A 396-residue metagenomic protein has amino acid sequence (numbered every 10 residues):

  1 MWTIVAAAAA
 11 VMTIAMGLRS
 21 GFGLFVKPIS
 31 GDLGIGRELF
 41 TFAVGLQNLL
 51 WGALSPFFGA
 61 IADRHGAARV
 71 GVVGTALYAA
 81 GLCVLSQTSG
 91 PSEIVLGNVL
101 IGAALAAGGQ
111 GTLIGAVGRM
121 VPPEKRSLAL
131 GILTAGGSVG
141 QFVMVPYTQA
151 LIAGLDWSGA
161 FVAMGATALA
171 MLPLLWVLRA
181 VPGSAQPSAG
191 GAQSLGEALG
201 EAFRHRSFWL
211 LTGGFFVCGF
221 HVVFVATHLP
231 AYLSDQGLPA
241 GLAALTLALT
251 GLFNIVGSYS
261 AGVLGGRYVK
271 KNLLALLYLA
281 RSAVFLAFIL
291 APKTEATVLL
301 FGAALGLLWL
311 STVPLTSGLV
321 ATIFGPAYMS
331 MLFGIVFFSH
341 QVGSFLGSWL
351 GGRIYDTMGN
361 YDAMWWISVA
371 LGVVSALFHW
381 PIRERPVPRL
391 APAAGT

Functional and structural regions predicted by a protein language model:
S20, N48-P56, Q141-F142, G251-Y259 (+1 more regions): Residue-level signature of mid-helix packing/kink "hotspots" within the transmembrane helices of 12-pass Major
F22-V26, R206-A261: Extracytoplasmic gate region of multi-pass secondary transporters
I29, A107-V121, S311-F324: Intracellular juxtamembrane helix-capping segments at the cytosolic ends of symmetry-related transmembrane helices
L54-G66, S258-K270, D356: Helix-to-loop junctions at the C-terminal end of transmembrane segments in multipass secondary transporters
A76-S89, A280-K293: C-terminal ends and interior cores of transmembrane alpha-helices in multi-pass membrane transporters/permeases
G81, S92-L100, A296-A304: Paired small-residue
V99-A135: Cytoplasmic helix-loop-helix junction between adjacent transmembrane helices in 12-TM secondary transporters
L133-V181: Helix-loop-helix hairpin linking two adjacent transmembrane segments in secondary transporters
